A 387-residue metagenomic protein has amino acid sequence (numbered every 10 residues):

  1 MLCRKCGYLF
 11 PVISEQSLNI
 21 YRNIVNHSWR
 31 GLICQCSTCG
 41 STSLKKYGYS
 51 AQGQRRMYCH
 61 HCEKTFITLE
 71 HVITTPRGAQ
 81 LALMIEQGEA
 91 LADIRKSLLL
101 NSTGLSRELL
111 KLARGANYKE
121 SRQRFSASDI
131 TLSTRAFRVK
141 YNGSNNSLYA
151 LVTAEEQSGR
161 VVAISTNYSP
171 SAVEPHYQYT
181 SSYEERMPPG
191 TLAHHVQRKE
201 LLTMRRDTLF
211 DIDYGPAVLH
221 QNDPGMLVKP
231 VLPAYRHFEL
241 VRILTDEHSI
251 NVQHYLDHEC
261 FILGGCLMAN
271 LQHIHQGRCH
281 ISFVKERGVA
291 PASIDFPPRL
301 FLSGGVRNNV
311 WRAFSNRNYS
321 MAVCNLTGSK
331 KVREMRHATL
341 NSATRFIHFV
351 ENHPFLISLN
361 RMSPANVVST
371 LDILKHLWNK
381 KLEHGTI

Functional and structural regions predicted by a protein language model:
C3-C6, C34-C39, C59: Short cysteine-rich clusters marking metal-coordination/redox-active sites
F10, G40-S41, K45, Q54-R138: Short, positively charged, Gly/Tyr-enriched micro-motifs that form contact patches at catalytic or ligand/partner
I13-I24, T38-K46: Short Cys/His-rich Zn2+-coordinating modules
Y21-I33, G48-G53: Short, flexible, mixed-charge glycine/proline-rich loop motifs that serve as phosphate/nucleic-acid-contacting
S106-E108, G143-S144, C260-N270: A short acidic (Asp/Glu
G115-T245: RNase H-like nuclease fold core
I250-G264: Acidic/histidine-rich, metal-coordinating catalytic segments
D295-G385: Charged alpha-helix within mobile-element recombinases
